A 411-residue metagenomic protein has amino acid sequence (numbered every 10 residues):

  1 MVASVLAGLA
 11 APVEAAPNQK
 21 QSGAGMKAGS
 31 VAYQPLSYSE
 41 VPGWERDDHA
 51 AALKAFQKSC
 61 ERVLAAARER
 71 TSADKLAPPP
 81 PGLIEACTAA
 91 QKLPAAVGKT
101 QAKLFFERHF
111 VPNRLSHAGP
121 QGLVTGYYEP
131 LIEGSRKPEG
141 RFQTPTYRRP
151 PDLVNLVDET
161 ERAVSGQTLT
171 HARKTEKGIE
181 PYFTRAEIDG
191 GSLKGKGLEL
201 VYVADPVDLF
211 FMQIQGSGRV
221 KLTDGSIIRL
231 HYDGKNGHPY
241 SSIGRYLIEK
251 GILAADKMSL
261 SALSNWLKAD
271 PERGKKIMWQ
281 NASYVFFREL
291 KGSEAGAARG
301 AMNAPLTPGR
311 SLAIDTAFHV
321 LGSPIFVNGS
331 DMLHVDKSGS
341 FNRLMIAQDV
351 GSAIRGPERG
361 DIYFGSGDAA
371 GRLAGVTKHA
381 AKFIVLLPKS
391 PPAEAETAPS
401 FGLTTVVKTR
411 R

Functional and structural regions predicted by a protein language model:
M1-G8: Bacterial N-terminal signal peptides
G8-L9, S352: Charged, amphipathic alpha-helical interaction segments
A10-P17: Boundary at the C-terminal end of the N-terminal hydrophobic targeting segment
G23-A24, S30, Q34, P42-E45 (+1 more regions): C-terminal soluble interaction/assembly domains
S30-S293: Secretory/export targeting leaders with adjacent low-complexity proregions
